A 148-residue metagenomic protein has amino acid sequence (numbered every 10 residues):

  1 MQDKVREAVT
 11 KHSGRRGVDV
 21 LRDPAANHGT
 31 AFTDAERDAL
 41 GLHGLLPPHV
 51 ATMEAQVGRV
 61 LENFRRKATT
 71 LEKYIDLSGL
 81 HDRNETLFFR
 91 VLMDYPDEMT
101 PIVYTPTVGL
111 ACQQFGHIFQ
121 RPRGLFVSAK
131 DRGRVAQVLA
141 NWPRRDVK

Functional and structural regions predicted by a protein language model:
Q2-K148: Metallocofactor- and cofactor-centric catalytic cores in central/energy metabolism, strongly enriched
